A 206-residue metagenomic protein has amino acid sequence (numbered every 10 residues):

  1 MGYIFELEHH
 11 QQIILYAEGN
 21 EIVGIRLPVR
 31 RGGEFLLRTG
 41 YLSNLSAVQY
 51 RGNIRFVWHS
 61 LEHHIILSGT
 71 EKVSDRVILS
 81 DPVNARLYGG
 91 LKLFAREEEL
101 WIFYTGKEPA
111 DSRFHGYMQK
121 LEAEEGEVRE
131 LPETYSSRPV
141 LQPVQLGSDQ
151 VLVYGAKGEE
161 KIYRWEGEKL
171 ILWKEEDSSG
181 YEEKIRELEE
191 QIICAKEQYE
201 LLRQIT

Functional and structural regions predicted by a protein language model:
M1-T206: Extracellular, repeat-based ectodomains that mediate carbohydrate processing or recognition
